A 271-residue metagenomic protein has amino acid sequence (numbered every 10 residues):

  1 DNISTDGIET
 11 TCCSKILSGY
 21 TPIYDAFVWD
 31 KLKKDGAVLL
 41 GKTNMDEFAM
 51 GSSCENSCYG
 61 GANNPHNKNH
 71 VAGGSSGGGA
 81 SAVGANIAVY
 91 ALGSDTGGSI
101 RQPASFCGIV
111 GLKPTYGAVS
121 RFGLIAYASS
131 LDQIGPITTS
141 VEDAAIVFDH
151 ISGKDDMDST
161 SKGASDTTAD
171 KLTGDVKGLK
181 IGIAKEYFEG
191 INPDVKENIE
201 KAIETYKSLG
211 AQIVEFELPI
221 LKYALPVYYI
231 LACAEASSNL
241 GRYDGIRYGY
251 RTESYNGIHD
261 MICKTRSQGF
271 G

Functional and structural regions predicted by a protein language model:
D1-C12, D175-A184, A234-G271: Short helix-loop capping/hinge segments that flank enzyme active sites or metal/cofactor-binding pockets
D1-T96, E200-L209: Gly/Ser-rich catalytic/binding loops embedded in alpha/beta enzyme cores
I3, M45-E47, T96-I100, A104-F106 (+3 more regions): Acidic, glycine-rich active-site loops and adjacent beta-strand->loop/helix elements that engage anionic groups
S4, A211-Y228: Short connector loops at secondary-structure junctions
C54, Y59, T96-F122: Glycine/threonine-rich beta-strand-loop-alpha-helix active-site module that forms ligand/phosphate-binding
K113-N198, Y255, H259-K264: A short helix-breaking turn/cap at a secondary-structure junction
I191-L218, G249-E253, T265: Acyltransferase
